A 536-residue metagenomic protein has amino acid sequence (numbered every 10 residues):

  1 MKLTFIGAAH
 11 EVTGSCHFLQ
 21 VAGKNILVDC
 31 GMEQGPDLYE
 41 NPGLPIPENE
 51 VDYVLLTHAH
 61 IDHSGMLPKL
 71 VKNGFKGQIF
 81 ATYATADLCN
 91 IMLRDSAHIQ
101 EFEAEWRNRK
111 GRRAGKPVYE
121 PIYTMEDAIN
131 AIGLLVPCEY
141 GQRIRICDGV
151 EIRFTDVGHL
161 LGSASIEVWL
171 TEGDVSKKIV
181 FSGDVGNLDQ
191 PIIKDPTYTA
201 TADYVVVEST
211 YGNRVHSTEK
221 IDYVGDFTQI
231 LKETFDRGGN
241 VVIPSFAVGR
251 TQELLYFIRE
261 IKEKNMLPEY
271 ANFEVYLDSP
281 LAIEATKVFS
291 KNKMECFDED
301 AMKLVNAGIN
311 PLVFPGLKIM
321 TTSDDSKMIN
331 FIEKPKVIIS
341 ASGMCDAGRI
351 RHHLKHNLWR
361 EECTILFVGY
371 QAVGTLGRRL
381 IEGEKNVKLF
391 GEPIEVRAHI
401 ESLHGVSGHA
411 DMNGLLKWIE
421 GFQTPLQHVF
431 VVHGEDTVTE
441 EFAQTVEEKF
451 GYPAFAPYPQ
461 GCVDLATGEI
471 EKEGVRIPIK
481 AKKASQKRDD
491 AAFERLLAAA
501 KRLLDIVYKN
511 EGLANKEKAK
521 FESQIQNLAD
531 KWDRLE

Functional and structural regions predicted by a protein language model:
M1-L55, S64, K69-E253, F257-E274: His/Asp/Glu-rich metal-coordinating catalytic cores of metallo-dependent phosphodiesterases/hydrolases acting on
Q20-A22, G43, W169-T171, P196-T199 (+7 more regions): Short, solvent-exposed amphipathic alpha-helical segments in soluble enzyme and RNA/protein-processing domains
Q100-E105, K293-N306, K388, E471-E494: A polyampholytic, Gly/Pro-enriched intrinsically disordered region
V150-F154, V288-C296, L416, A466-P478: Short, surface-exposed amphipathic charged segments that create phosphate/polyanion-binding patches used for binding
T228-L376, V387-K388, V438, T445-E448 (+1 more regions): Hard-cation-handling environments
R360, E435-I479: C-terminal, active-site-flanking charged/polar segments
K388-I419: Generic long, charged, amphipathic alpha-helical segments
Q460-K520: Charged, amphipathic alpha-helical linkers/stalks
